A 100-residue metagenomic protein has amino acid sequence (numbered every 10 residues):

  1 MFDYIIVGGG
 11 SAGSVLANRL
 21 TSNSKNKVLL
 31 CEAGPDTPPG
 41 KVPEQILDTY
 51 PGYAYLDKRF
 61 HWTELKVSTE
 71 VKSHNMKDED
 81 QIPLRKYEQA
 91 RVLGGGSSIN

Functional and structural regions predicted by a protein language model:
M1-N100: N-terminal redox-cofactor-binding region of secreted/periplasmic oxidoreductases
